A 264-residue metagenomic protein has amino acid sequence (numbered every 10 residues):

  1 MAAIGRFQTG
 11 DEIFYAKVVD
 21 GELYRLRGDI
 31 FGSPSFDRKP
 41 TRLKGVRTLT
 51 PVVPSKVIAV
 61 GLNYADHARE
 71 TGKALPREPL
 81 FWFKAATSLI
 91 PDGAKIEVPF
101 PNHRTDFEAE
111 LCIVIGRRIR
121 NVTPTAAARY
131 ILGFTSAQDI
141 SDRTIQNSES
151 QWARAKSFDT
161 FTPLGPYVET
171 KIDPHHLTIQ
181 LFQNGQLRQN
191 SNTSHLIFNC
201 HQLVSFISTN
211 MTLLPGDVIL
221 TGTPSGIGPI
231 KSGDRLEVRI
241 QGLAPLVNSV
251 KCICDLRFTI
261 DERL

Functional and structural regions predicted by a protein language model:
M1-P79, I172-P174, Q180, E237-R239 (+2 more regions): N-terminal non-catalytic cap/leader segment that marks the start of a structured domain
R47, H67, R143-L264: Catalytic-pocket segment enriched in acidic/His residues
R47-L49, E70-T71, I96-T105, I119-A126 (+3 more regions): A generic local secondary-structure boundary/capping motif
V53, P91, D106-E108, L214 (+1 more regions): Residue-level recognition of short, solvent-exposed, well-ordered loop/turn junctions that link secondary-structure
K56, E78-L80, A94-I96, H103-L111 (+1 more regions): Generic beta-strand structural signal
L75-D92, F107, E237-G242: Structural signature of FAD isoalloxazine-binding scaffolds in flavoprotein oxidoreductases
E108-A137: RNA pseudouridine synthases
